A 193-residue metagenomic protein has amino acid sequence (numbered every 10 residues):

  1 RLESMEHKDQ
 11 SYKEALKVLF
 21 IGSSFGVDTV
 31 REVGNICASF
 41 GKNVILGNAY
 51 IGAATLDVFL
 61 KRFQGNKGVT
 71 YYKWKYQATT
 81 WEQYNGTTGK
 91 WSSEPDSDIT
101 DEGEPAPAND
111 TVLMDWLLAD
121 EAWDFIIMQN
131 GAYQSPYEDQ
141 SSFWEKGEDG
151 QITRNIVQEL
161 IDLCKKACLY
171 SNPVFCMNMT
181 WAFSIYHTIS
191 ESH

Functional and structural regions predicted by a protein language model:
L2-K67, I126: Serine-esterase "nucleophile elbow" of acetyl-processing enzymes
S4, S11, S23-S24, S39 (+8 more regions): Generic serine detector
L19, S24, N48-G65, K73-G86 (+2 more regions): Catalytic cores of transferase enzymes with a strong primary signal for eukaryotic protein kinases
F20, D101, G147-E148: Short, contiguous strand/loop micro-motifs
F25-T29, P105-A106, I152-T153: Phosphate/oxyanion-binding active-site loops and adjacent basic polyanion-contact surfaces
K67-A122, L163: Short, well-structured alpha-helical segments in soluble
P107-H193: Alpha-helical cap/lid subdomain in secreted, periplasmic, or secretory-pathway luminal O-acyl-processing enzymes
